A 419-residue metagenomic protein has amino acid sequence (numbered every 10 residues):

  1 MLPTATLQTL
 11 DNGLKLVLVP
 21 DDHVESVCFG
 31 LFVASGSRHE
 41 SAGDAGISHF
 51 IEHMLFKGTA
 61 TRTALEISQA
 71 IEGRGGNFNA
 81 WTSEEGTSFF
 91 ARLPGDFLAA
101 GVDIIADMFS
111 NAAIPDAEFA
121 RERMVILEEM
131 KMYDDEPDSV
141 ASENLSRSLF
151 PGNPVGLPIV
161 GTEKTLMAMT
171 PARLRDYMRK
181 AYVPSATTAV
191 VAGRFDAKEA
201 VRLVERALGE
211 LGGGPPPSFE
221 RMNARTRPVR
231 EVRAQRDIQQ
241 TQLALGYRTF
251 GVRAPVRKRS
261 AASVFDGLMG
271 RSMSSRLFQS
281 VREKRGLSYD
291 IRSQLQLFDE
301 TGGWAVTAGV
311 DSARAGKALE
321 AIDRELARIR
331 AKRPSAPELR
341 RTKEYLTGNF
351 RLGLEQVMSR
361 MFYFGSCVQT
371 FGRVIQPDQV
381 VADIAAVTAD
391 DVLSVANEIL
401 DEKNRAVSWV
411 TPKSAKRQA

Functional and structural regions predicted by a protein language model:
P3-A5, T9, V17-P20, A64-P217 (+7 more regions): Charge-rich, well-structured scaffold segments of protease-associated domains
H23, C28-R92, L268-L287, F298: M16/MPP (pitrilysin/insulinase) zinc-metallopeptidase core fold and M16-derived inactive scaffolds
S48, K258-A262: Alpha-helical transmembrane segments of multi-pass inner-membrane proteins, especially transporters/permeases
